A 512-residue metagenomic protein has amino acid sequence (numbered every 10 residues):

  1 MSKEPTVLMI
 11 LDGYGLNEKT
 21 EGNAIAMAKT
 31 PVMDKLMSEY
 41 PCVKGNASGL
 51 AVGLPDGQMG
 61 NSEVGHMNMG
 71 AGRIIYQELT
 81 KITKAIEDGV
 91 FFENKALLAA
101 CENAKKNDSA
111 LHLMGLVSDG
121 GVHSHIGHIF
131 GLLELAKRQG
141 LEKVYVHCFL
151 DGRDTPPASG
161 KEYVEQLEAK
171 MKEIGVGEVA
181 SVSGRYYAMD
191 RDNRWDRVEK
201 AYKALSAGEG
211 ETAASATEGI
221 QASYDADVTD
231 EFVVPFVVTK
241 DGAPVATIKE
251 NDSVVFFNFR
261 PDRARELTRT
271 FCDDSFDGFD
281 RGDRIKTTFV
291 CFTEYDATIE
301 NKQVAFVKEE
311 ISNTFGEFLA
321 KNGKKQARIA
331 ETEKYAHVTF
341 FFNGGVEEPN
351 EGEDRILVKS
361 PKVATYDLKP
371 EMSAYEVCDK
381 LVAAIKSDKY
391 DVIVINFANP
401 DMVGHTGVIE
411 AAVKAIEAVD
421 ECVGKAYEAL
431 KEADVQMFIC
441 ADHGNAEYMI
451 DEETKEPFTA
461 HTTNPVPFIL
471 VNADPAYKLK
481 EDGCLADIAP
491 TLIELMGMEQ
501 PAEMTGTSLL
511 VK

Functional and structural regions predicted by a protein language model:
M1-K512: Feature captures the catalytic ectodomains and active-site-proximal regions of enzymes that hydrolyze or transfer
